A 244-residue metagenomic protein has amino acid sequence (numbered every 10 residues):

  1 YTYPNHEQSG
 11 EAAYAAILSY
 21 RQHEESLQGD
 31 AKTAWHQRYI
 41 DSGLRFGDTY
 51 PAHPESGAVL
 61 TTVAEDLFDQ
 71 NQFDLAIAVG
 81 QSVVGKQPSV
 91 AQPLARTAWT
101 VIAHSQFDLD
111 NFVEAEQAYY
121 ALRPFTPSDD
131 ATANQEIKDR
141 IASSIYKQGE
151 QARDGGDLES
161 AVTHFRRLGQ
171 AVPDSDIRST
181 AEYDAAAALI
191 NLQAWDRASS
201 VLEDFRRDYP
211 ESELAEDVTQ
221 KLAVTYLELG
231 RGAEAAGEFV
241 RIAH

Functional and structural regions predicted by a protein language model:
Y1-H244: Acidic, polar-rich low-complexity tracts and alpha-helical solenoid repeat scaffolds
